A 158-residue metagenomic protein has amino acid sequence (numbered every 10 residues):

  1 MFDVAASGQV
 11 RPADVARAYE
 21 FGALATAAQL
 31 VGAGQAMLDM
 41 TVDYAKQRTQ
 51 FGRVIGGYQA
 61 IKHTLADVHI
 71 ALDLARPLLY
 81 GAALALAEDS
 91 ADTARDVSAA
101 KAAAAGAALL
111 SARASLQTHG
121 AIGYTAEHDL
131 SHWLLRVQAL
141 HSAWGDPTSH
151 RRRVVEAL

Functional and structural regions predicted by a protein language model:
M1-A13: Flexible, small-/acidic-enriched active-site or ligand-binding loops
A18-L158: Alpha-helical interface subdomain recognition
